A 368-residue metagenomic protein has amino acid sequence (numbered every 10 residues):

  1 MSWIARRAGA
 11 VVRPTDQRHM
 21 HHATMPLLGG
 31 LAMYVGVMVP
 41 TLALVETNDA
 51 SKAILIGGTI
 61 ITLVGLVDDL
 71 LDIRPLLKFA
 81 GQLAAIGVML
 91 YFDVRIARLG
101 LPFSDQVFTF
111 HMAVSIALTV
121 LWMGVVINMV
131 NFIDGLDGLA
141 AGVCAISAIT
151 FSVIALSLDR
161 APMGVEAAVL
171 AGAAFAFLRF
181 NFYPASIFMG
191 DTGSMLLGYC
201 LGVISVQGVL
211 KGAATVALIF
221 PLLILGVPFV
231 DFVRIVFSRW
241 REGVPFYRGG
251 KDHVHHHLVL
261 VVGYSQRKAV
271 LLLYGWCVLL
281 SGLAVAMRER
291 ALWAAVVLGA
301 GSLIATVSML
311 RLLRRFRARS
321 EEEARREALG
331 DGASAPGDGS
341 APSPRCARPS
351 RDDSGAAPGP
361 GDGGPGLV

Functional and structural regions predicted by a protein language model:
M1-G9, Y34-L63, A140-G339, C346 (+3 more regions): Alpha-helical transmembrane segments
A10, D69-L71, L101-F110, G263-S265: Membrane interface segments of multi-pass transport proteins and intramembrane proteases
R13-L28: Juxtamembrane helix-capping/reentrant segments at transmembrane boundaries
V39-A50, V67-R74, Y91-D105: Transmembrane alpha-helix boundary signature
A53-L83: Hydrophobic alpha-helical hairpins/lids featuring a short glycine-rich hinge
T59-V64, G81-I96, L118-N128, C144-T150 (+1 more regions): Membrane-embedded alpha-helical core segments of multi-pass
T109-L121, G164: Membrane-interfacial loop-to-helix junctions in multi-pass transporters
